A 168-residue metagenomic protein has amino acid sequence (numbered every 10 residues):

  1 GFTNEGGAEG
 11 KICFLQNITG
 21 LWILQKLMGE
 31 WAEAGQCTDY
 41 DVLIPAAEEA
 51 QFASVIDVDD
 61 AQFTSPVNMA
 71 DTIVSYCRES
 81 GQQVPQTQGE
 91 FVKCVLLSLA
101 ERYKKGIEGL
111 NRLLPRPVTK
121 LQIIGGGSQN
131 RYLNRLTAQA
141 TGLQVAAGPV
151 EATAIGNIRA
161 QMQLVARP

Functional and structural regions predicted by a protein language model:
G1-K120, Q129-T153, R159-P168: Active-site core segments that coordinate phosphate-bearing ligands/cofactors across diverse enzyme families
G126: Glycine-rich Rossmann-fold phosphate-binding loop(s) that bind the pyrophosphate of adenine dinucleotide cofactors
